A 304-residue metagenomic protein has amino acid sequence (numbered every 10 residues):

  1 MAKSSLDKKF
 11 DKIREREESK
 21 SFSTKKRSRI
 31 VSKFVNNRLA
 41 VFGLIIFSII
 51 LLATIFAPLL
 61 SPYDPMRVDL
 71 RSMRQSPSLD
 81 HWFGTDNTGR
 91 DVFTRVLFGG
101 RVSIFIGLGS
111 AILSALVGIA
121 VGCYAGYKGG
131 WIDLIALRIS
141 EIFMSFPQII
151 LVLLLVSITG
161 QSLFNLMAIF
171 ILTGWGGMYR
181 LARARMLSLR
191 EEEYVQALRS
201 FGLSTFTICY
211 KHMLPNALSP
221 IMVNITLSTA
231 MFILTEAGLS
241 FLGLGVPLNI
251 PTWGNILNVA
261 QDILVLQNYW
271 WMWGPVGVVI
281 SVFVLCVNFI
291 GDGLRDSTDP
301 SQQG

Functional and structural regions predicted by a protein language model:
M1-A115, I119, W131, G245 (+2 more regions): Gly/Trp-centered helix-boundary motif
I45-I46, S103-G118, S145-V156, P215 (+2 more regions): Hydrophobic alpha-helical transmembrane segments in multi-pass membrane proteins
I50, C123, L153-S157, L166 (+4 more regions): Transmembrane alpha-helix boundary and packing residues in multipass membrane permease domains and related
A57-P65, G126-G130, V156-Q161, T173 (+3 more regions): Short helix-capping/hinge motifs at transmembrane helix termini and TM-loop junctions
W82, L116-G118, G126-L189, M222: Generic hydrophobic transmembrane alpha-helix motif, especially the helices
R90-F105, G109, G129-L137, R190-E191 (+1 more regions): Amphipathic cytosolic juxtamembrane alpha-helices at the membrane-cytosol interface of multi-pass membrane transporters
G118, G122, G202, P215-A217 (+1 more regions): Conserved G/P- and acidic residue-centered "switch" motifs that form tight phosphate/ATP-binding loops in soluble
L155-I158, F170, R185-M186, T235-V279: Glycine-rich helix-loop "coupling/hinge" segments at transmembrane-helix boundaries in multipass transporters
